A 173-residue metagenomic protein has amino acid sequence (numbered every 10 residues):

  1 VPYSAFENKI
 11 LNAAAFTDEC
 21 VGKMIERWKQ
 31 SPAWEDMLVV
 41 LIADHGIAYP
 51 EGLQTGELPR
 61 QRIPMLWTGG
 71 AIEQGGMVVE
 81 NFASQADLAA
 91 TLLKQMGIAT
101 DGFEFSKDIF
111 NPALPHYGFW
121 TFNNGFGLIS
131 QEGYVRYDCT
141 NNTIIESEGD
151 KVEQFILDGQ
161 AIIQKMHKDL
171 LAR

Functional and structural regions predicted by a protein language model:
V1-R173: Solvent-exposed soluble domains appended to multi-pass membrane proteins
